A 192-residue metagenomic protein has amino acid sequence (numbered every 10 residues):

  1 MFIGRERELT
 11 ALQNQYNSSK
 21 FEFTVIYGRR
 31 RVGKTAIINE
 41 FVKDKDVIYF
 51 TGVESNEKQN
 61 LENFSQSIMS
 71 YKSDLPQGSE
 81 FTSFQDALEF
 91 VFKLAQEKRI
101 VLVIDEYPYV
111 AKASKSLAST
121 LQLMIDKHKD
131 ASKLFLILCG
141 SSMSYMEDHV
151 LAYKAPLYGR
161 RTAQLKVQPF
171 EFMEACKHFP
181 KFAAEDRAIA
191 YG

Functional and structural regions predicted by a protein language model:
M1-G192: Phosphate-binding site recognition
